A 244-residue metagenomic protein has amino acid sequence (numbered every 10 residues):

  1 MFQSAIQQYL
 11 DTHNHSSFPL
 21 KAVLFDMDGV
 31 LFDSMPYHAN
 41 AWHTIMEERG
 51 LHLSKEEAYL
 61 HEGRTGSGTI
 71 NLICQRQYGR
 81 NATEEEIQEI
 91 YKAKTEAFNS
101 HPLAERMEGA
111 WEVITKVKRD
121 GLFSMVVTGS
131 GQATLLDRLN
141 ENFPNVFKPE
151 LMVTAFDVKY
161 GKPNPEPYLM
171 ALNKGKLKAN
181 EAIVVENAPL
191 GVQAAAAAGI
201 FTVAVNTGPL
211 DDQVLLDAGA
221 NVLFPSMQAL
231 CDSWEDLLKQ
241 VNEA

Functional and structural regions predicted by a protein language model:
M1-K21, W111, T115, G131-A244: Asp-based, Mg2+/Mn2+-dependent phosphohydrolase catalytic module
F2-E57: Active-site neighborhood of HAD-like aspartate-dependent phosphohydrolases
Q8, C74-E112, D120: Metal-dependent phosphoesterase signature
D26, V30, T128, N187: Conserved G/P- and acidic residue-centered "switch" motifs that form tight phosphate/ATP-binding loops in soluble
N40, I45-Y78, S100: Alpha-helical substrate-recognition element adjacent to the catalytic core
E47, K118, A196: Anion (oxyanion) recognition and catalysis
E48-L51, Y78-A82, F143-K148, K176-L177: Short helix-capping segments at alpha-helix termini
